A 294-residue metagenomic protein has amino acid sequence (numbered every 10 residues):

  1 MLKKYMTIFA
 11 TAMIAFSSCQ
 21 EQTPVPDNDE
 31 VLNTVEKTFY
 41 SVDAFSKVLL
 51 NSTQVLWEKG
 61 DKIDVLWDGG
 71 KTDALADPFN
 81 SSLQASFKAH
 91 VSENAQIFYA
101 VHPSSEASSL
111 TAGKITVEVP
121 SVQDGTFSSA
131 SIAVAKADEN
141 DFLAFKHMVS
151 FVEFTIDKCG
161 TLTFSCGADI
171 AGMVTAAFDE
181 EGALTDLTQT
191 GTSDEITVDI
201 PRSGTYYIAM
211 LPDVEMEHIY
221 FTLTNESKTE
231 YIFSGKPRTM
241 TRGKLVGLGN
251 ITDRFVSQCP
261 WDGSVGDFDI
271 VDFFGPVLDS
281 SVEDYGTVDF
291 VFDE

Functional and structural regions predicted by a protein language model:
M1-S17: Sec-dependent bacterial lipoprotein signal peptides
L2, C19-E294: Sec-type signal peptide cleavage vicinity
